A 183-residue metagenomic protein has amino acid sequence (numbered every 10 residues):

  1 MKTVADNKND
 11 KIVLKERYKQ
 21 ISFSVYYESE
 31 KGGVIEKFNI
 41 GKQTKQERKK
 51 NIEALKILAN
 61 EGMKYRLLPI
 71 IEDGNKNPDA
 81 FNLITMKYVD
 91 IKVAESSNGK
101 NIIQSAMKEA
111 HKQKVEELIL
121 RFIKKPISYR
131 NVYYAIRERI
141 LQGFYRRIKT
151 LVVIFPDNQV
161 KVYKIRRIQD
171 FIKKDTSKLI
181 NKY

Functional and structural regions predicted by a protein language model:
K2-R66, A94-Y183: Metal-dependent nuclease catalytic core centered on acidic motifs
V4-A5, E72-G74, T85: A subset of signal/propeptide-processing and intrinsically disordered low-complexity segments in secreted/extracellular
A59-F81: A short acidic/basic microdomain associated with nuclease active sites
A80-N82, M86-E95: Conserved catalytic cores of phosphodiester-cleaving nucleases, focusing on short active-site segments
